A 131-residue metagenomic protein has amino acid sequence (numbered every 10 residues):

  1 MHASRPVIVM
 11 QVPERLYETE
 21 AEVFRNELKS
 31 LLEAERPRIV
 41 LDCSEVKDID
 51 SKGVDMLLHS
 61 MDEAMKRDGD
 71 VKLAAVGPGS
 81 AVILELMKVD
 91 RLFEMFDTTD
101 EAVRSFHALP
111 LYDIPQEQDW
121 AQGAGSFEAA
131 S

Functional and structural regions predicted by a protein language model:
M1-Q11, V23, A130: Short beta-strand/loop segment at the start of cytosolic alpha/beta domains
V12-E14, T98: Active-site donor-binding loop signature of nucleotide-sugar glycosyltransferases
R15-F93: Amphipathic alpha-helical interaction surfaces in cytosolic regulatory modules
E27-K29, R104, I114: Residue-level signature of transmembrane alpha-helix interfaces in integral membrane proteins
E94-A102: Short acidic-hydrophobic, aromatic-tinged amphipathic segments that line or gate anion-handling sites
S105-L109: Receiver (REC) domain switch/output surface
D113-S131: CheY-like receiver
